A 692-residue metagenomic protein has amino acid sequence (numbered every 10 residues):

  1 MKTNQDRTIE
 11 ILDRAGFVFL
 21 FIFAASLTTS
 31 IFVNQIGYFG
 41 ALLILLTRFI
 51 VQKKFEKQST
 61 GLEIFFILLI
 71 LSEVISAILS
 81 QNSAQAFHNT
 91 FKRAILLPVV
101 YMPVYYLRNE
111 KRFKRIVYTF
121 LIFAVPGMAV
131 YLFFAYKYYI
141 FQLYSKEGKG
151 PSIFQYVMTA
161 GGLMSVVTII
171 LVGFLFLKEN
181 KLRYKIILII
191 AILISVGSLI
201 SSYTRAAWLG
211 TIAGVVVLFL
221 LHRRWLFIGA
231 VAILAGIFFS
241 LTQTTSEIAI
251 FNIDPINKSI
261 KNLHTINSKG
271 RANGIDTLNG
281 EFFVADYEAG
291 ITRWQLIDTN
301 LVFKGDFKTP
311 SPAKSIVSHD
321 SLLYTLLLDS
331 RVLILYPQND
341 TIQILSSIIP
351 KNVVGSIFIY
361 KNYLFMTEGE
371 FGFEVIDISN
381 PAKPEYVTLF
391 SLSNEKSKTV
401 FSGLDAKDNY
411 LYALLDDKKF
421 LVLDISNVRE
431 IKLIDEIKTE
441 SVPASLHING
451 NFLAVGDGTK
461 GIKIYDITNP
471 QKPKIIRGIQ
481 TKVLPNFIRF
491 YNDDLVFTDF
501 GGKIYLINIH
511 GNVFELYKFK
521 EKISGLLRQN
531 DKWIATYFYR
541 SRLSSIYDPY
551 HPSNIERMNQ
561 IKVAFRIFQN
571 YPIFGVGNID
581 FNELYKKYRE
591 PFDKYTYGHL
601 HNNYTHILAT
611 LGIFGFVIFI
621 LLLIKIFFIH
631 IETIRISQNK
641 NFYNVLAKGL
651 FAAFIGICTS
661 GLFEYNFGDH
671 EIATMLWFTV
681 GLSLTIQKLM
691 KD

Functional and structural regions predicted by a protein language model:
M1-H88, Y105-R112, Y118, F174-I186 (+6 more regions): Transmembrane signal-anchor hairpin modules in multi-pass inner-membrane enzymes, especially those that act on
G16-F23, I64-L69, A191, N602 (+2 more regions): Loop-to-helix entry and N-terminal half of a specific, functionally important transmembrane alpha helix in multi-pass
F17, G40-R48, L622, N639 (+1 more regions): Transmembrane alpha-helices of multi-pass inner-membrane enzymes
F23-A24, V74, P98, K114-S145 (+9 more regions): Alpha-helical transmembrane segments of multi-pass inner-membrane proteins
E147-K149, Q243-H264, N508-K518, I523 (+1 more regions): Flexible juxtamembrane loops connecting transmembrane helices in multi-pass membrane enzymes that build or modify
K261-I266, V302-F307, T341-I348, E385-N394 (+3 more regions): A short beta-strand motif characteristic of beta-propeller blades
G270-T277, S311-S318, N352-I359, K398-D405 (+3 more regions): Repeated scaffold domains used in trafficking and secretory/extracellular systems, primarily beta-propellers
Y547-K562, R566, N570, F574-L611: Long extracytoplasmic/lumenal interhelical loops at the membrane interface of multi-pass membrane proteins
